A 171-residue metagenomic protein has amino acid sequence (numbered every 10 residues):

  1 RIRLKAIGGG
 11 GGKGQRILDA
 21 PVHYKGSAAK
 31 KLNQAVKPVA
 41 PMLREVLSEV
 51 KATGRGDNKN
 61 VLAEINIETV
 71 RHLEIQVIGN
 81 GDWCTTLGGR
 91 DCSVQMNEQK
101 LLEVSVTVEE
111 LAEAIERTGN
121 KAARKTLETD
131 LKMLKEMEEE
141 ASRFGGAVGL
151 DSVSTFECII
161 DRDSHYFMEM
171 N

Functional and structural regions predicted by a protein language model:
R1-Q15: A conserved helix-loop-beta module that forms one wall/lid of the active-site cleft in ATP-utilizing catalytic domains
I2-R3, D19-E68, Q99-D130, E138-G149: Conserved ATP-binding module of the ATP-grasp superfamily
G9, K13, Q95-L101, Y166-N171: Short acidic (Asp/Glu) and glycine-rich catalytic loops that position anionic groups and cofactors
R16-P21, I78-N80, L87, V104-V106 (+1 more regions): Short beta-strand-to-turn element immediately C-terminal to the catalytic PLP-Schiff-base lysine in fold type I
P38-C92, E136, T155, I159-Y166: Phosphate-binding site of ATP-dependent enzymes
S152: Bilobed periplasmic-binding protein-like "clamshell/Venus-flytrap" ligand-binding domains
